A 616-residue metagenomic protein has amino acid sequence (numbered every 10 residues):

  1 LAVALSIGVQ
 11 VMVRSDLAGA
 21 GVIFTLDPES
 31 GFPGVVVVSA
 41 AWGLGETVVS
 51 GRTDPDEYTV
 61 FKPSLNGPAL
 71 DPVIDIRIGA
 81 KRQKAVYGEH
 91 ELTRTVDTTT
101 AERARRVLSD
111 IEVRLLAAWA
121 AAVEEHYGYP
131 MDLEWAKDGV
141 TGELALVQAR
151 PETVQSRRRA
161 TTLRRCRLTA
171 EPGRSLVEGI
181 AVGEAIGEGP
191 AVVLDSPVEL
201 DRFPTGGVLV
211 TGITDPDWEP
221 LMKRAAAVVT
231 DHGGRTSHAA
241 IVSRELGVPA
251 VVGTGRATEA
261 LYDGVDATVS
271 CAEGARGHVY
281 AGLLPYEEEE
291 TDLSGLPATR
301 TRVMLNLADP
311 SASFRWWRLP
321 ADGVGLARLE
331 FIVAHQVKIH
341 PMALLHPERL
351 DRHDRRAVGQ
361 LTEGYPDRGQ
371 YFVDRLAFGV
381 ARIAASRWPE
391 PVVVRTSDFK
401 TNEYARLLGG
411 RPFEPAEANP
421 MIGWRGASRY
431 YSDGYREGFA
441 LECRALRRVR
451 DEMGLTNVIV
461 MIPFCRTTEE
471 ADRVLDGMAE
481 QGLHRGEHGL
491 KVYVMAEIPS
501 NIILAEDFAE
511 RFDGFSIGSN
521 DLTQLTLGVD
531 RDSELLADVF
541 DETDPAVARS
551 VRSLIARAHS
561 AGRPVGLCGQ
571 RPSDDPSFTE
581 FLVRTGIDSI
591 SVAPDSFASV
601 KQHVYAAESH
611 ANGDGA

Functional and structural regions predicted by a protein language model:
L1, A18-H90, V147-E178, R224-D231 (+6 more regions): Extended active-site and interfacial segments that coordinate phosphate-rich ligands in large catalytic machineries
L1-L5, V11, V96-A118, E143-V182 (+1 more regions): Amphipathic alpha-helical
L1-R14, L133-K137, A267, V394: ATP-grasp fold ATP-binding core
S6-I7, G21, G34-V36, T47 (+18 more regions): Structural motif
D16, A120, T291-A616: Conserved alpha/beta-domain cores
S39-D132, K137-D138, R174-E184, L350-H353 (+3 more regions): Conserved catalytic alpha/beta cores of large enzymes that bind or transform nucleotide phosphates and polynucleotides
V73-R82, V86-Y87, T254-L284, G359-D367 (+1 more regions): A structural-propensity feature for long, helix-poor, extended segments
V140, E152-S156, V177-A327, F331-E348: Acidic, glycine-rich flexible loop/linker segments
